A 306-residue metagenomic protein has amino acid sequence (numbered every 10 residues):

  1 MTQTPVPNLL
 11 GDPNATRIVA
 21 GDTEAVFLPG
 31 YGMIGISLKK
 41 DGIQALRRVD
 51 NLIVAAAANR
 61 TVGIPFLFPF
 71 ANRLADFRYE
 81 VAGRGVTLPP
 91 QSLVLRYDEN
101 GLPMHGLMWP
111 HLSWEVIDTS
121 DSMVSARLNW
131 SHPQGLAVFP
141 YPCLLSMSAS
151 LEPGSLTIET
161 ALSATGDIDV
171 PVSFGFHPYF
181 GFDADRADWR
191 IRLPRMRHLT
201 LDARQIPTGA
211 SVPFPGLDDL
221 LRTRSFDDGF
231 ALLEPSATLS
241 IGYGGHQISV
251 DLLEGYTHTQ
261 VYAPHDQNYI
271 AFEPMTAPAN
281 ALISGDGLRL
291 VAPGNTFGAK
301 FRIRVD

Functional and structural regions predicted by a protein language model:
M1-V94, S236-Y256, F297-V305: Beta-strand-rich N-terminal accessory domains
T2-L10, V19, S92, R96-E152: Extended, loop-rich substrate-binding clefts of extracytoplasmic carbohydrate-active enzymes
I18, P29, L128-V172, F176-P178 (+1 more regions): Acidic, contiguous internal or C-terminal segments within carbohydrate-active enzymes that form a structured patch used
D41, A45, E80-V86, V116-S125 (+4 more regions): A short, structured loop/turn motif at beta-sheet edges
Q44-R60, V86-S113, R192-P213, Y269: Glycine-rich, pocket-lining loop/helix-strand segments that form or immediately flank
A75-D76, G135, G287: Short, conserved secondary-structure segments in the cores of folded domains
L93, D169-P171, P178-L253: Active-site/ligand-binding surface loops and adjacent short beta/alpha elements that line catalytic pockets across
H246-D306: Active-site pocket scaffolds in enzymes
